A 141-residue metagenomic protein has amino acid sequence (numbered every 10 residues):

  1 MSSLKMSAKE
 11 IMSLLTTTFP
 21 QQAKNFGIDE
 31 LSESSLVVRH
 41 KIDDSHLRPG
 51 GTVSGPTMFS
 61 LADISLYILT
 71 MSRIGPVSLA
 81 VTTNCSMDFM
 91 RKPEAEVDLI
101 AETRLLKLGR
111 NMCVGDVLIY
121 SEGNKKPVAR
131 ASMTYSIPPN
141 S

Functional and structural regions predicted by a protein language model:
M1-S141: Terminal targeting signals and extreme-terminal segments of soluble enzymes
